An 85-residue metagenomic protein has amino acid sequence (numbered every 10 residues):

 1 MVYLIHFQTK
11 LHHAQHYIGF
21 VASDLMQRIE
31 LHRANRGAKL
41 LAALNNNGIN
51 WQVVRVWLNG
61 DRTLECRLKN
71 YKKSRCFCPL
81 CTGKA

Functional and structural regions predicted by a protein language model:
M1-E30, A34, N47-A85: GIY-YIG nuclease catalytic motif and its immediate N-terminal context
R36-A42: Cytochrome P450 catalytic domain signature, combining two hallmark sequence patches
